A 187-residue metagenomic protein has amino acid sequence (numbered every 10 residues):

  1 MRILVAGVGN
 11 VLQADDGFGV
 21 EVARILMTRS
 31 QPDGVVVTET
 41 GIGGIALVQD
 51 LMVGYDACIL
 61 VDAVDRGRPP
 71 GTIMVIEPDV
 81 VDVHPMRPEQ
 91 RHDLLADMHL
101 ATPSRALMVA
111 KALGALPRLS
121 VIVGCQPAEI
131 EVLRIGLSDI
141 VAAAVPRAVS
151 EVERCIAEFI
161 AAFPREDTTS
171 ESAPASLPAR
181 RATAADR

Functional and structural regions predicted by a protein language model:
M1-L113, I122-C125, I135-P146, E151 (+1 more regions): N-terminal catalytic or cofactor-binding beta/alpha core of small enzyme domains
R118-L119: Short glycine-/polar-rich loops that comprise or flank the Walker A/P-loop and associated switch/sensor motifs
P127-E131: A short, flexible beta-alpha/helix-coil linker loop
